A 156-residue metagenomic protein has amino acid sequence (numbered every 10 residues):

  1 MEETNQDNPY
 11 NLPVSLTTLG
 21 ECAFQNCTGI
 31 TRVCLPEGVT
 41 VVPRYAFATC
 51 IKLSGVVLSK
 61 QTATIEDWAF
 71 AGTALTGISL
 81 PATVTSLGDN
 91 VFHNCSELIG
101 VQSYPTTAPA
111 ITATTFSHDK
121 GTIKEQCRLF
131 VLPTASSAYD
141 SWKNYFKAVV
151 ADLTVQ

Functional and structural regions predicted by a protein language model:
M1-T18, T28-V41, I51-T64, T73-S86 (+3 more regions): Structural signature of tandem-repeat unit edges
G20-A23, P43-A46, E66-A69, G88-H93 (+1 more regions): Consensus positions within tandem repeat domains that build extended binding/scaffold surfaces
T114-K120, S137-A151: Short, aromatic/basic amphipathic alpha-helical patches
